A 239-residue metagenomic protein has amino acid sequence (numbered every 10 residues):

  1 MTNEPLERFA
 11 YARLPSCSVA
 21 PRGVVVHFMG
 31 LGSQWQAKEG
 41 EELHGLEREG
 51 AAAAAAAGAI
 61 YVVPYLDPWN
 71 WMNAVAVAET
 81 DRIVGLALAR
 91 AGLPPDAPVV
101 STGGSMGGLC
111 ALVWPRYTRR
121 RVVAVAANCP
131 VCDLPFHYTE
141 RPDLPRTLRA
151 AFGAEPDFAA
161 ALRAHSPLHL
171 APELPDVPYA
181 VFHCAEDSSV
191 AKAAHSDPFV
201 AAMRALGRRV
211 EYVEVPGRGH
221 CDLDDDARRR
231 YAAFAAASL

Functional and structural regions predicted by a protein language model:
E7-F9, L14-A53: Short, surface-exposed "cap/lid" segments of acyl-processing enzymes
R13-L14, F28-L31, N73, A194-L239: C-terminal catalytic histidine-bearing segment of alpha/beta-hydrolase fold enzymes
M29-L31, P130, H183-E186: Cell-envelope and extracellular/periplasmic
A51-W71: Conserved alpha/beta-hydrolase
D67, S105, A185-D187, R218: Residue-level signal for short, function-critical loop segments
N70-G92: Alpha/beta-hydrolase active-site loop
L88-T147: Primarily recognizes the serine-hydrolase "nucleophile elbow" in alpha/beta-hydrolase and SGNH/GDSL folds
P135-E140, T147-D197, A201: The feature captures the conserved acid-bearing segment of alpha/beta-hydrolase catalytic domains
